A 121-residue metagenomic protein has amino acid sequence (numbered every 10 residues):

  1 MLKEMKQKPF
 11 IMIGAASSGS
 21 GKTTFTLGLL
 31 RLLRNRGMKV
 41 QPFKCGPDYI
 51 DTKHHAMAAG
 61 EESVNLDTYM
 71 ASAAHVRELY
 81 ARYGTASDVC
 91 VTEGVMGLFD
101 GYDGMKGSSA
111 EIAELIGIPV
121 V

Functional and structural regions predicted by a protein language model:
L2-S20, T24, L30-P119: ATP-dependent carboxylate-amine ligase catalytic core
